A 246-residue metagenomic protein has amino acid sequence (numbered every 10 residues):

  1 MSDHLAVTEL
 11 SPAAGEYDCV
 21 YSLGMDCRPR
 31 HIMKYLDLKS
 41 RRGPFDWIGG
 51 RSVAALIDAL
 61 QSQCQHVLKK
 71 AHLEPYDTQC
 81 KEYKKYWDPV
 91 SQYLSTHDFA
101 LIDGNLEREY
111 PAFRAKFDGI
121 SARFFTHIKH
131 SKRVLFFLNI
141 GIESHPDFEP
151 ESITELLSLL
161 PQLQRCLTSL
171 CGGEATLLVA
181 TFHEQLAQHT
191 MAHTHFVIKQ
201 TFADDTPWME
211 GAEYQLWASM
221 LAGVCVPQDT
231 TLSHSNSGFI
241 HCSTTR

Functional and structural regions predicted by a protein language model:
S2-R246: Extracellular glycan-modifying ectodomains
